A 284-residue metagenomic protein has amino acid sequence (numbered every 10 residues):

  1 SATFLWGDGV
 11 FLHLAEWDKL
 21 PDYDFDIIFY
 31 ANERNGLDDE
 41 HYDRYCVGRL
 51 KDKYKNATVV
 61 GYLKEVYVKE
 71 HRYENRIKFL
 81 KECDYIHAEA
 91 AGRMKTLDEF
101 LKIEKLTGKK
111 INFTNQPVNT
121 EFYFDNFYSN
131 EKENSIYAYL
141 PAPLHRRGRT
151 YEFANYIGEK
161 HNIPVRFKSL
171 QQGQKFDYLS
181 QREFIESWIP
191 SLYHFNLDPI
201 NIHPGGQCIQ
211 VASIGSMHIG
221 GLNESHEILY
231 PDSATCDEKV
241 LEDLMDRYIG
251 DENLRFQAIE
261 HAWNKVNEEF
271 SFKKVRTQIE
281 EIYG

Functional and structural regions predicted by a protein language model:
A2-K102: Extended catalytic core of nucleotide-activated donor transferases of GT-like folds
E65-Y67, G92-R93, G108-F124, Q171-G173: Short beta-strand->alpha-helix junction loop in the catalytic core of nucleotide-activated group-transfer enzymes
P117-Q181: Conserved catalytic-core segment of nucleotide-activated headgroup transferases in glycan assembly
I185-E186, G206-I214, E227: Short alpha-helical segment that forms part of, or immediately flanks, the ligand-binding pocket in carbohydrate-active
E186-H203, S216: Acidic donor-binding loop of glycosyltransferase active sites
G220-A234: Short acidic/histidine- and often glycine-rich active-site loop of Leloir-type glycosyltransferases that engages
C236-F256: C-terminal "capping" alpha-helix adjacent to the active site of nucleotide-linked donor transferases in cell-envelope
G250-G284: A charged, aromatic-enriched C-terminal amphipathic alpha-helix characteristic of glycosyltransferases across folds
